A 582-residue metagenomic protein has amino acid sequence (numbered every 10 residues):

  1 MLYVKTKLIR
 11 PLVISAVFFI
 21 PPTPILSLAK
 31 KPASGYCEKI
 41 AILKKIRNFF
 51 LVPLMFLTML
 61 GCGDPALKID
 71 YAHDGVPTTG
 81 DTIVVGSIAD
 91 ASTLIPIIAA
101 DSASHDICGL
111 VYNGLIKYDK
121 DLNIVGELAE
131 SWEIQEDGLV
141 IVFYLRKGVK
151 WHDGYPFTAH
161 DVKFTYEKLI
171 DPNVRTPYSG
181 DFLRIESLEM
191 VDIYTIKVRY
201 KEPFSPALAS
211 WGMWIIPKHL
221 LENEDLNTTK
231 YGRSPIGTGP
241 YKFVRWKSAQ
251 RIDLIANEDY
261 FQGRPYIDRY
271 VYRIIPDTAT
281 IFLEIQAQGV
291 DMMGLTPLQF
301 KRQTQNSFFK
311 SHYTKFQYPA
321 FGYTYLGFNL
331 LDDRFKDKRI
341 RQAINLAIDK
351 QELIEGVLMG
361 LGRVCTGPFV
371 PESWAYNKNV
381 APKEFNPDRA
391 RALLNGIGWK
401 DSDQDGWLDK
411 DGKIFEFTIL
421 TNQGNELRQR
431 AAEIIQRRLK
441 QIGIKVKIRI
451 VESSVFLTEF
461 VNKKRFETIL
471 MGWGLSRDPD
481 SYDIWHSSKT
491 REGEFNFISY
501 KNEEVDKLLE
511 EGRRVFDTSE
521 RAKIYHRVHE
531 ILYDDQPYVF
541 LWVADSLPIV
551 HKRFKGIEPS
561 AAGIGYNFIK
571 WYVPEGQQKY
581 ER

Functional and structural regions predicted by a protein language model:
K5, E133, Y144, Y178-E222: Surface-exposed binding/hinge segments that line and control ligand-binding clefts or catalytic entry sites
V84, T158-T165, I193-R199, G239-P240 (+7 more regions): Alpha-helical secondary-structure segments
G86-E136, E167, V174, I236-G237: N-terminal lobe/hinge region of extracytoplasmic solute-binding protein
A89-H105, L128-A129, Y155, P177 (+4 more regions): A structural "hinge/loop" feature
D119-K120, W211-P265, R269, A279 (+2 more regions): Gly/Pro-rich hinge or "lid" segments in bacterial periplasmic/extracellular proteins
E130-R175, K197, E284, R334: Aromatic- and charge-enriched surface segment that lines or borders ligand/interaction sites
T229-G232, N257-Q303, E433-Q436, K445-K447 (+1 more regions): Ligand-site clamp/hinge motif
K247, T324, A347-A381, L427-Q436 (+1 more regions): Detector for C-terminal structural segments
